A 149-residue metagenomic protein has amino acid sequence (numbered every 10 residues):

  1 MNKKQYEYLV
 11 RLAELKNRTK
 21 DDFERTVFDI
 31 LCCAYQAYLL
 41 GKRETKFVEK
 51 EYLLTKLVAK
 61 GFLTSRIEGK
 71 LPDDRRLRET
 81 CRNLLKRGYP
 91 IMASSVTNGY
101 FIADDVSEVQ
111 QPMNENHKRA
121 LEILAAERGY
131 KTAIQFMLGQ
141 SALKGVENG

Functional and structural regions predicted by a protein language model:
M1-G41: Short alpha-helical segments that sit at the start of domains
K20, E24, K42-F47, K70 (+1 more regions): Alpha-helix N-cap/helix-initiation sites
G41-R66: Short acidic, hydrophobic short linear motifs in intrinsically disordered regions
L71-K86: Short amphipathic alpha-helical interaction segments
L85-S95: A short, conserved structural fragment
V96-D104: Minor-groove-contacting beta-hairpin "wing" of winged helix-turn-helix DNA-binding domains
S107-K131: Short, amphipathic alpha-helical interaction segments positioned at domain boundaries
A126-G149: Exposed, interaction-prone assembly regions rather than primary DNA-binding/catalytic cores
